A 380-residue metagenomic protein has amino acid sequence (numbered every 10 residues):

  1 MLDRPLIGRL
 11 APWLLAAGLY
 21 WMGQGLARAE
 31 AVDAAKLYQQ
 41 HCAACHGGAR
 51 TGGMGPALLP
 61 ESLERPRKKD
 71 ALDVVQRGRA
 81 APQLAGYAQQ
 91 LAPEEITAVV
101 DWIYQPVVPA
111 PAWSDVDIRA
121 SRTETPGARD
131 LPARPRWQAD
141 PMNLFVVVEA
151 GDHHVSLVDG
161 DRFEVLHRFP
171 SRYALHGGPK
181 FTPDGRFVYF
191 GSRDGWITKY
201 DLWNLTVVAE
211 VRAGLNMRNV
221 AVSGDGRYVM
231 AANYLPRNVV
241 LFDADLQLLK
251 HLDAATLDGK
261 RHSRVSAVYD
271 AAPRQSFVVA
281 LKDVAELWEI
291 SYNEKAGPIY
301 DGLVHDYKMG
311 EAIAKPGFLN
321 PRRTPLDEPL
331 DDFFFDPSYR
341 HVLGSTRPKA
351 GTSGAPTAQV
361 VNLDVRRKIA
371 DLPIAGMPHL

Functional and structural regions predicted by a protein language model:
E30-G48, L72-R77: Sequence/structural segment immediately N-terminal to covalent heme-attachment motifs in c-type and related
G52-S62, Q76-V107, P111-A112: Axial heme c-ligation environment in periplasmic c-type cytochrome domains
P132-R134, L175-K180, N216-V222, R261-Y269 (+2 more regions): Repeated scaffold domains used in trafficking and secretory/extracellular systems, primarily beta-propellers
D140-P141, P183-D184, G224-D225, A272-P273 (+1 more regions): Residue-level detector of Asp-centered blade-edge/turn motifs that repeat once per structural unit in beta-propeller
G160-R162, L202-L205, D243-Q247, Y292-E294 (+1 more regions): Short loop/turn segments that connect beta-strands within beta-propeller blades
E164-F169, T206-V211, L248-G259, G317-T324 (+1 more regions): A short beta-strand motif characteristic of beta-propeller blades
A213-S276: Asp-box/WD-like beta-propeller blade repeats and closely related beta-sheet repeat scaffolds
